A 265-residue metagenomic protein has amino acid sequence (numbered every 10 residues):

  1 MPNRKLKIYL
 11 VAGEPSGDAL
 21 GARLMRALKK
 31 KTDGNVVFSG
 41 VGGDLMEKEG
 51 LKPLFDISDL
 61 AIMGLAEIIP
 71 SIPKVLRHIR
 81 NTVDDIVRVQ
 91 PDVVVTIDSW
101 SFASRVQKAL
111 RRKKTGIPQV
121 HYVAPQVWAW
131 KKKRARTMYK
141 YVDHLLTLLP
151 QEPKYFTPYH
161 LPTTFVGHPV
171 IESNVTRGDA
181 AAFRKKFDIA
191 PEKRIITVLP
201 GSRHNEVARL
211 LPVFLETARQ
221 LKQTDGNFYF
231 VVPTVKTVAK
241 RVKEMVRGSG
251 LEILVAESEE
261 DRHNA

Functional and structural regions predicted by a protein language model:
K5-K7, A190-T197, G226-Y229: Charged active-site motifs of nucleotide-sugar-dependent glycosyltransferases
L6-K186, L199-E206, Q220, V235-T237 (+1 more regions): Active-site and donor-binding regions of nucleotide-sugar-utilizing enzymes
T32-N35, N205-A265: Donor-nucleotide binding loops and adjacent catalytic segments primarily of GT-B fold Leloir glycosyltransferases
V106-Q107, P191, K243: A short acidic (Asp/Glu
H160, D188-A190, G250: Glycine-centered helix-boundary capping/hinge motifs
